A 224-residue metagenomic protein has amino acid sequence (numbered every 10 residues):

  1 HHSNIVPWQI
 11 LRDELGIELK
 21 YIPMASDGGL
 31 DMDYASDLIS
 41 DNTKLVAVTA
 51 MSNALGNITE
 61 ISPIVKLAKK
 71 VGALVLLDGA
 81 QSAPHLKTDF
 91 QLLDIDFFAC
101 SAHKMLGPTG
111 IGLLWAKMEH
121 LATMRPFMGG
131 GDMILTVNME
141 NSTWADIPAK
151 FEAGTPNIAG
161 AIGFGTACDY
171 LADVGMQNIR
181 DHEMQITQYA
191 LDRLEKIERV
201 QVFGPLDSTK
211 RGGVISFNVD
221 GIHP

Functional and structural regions predicted by a protein language model:
H1-P224: Pyridoxal 5′-phosphate
